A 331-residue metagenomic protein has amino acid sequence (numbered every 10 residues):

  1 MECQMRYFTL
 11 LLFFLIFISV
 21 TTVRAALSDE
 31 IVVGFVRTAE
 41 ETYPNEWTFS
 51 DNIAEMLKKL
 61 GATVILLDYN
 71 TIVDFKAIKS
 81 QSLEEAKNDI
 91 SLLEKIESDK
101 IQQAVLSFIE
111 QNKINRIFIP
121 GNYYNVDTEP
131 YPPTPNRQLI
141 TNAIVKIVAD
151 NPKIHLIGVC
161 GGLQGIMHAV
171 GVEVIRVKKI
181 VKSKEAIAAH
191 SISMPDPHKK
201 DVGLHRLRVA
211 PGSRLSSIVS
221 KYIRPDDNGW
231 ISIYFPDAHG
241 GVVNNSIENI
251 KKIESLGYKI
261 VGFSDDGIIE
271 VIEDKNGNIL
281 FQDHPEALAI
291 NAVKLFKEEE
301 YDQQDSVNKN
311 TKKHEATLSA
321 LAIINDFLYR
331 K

Functional and structural regions predicted by a protein language model:
M1-A26: Classical Sec-dependent N-terminal signal peptides that target proteins to the secretory pathway
V23-G161, H168-I175, K179-Y234, G240-K259 (+2 more regions): N-terminal beta1-alpha1 cap of cysteine-dependent amidohydrolase-like domains
